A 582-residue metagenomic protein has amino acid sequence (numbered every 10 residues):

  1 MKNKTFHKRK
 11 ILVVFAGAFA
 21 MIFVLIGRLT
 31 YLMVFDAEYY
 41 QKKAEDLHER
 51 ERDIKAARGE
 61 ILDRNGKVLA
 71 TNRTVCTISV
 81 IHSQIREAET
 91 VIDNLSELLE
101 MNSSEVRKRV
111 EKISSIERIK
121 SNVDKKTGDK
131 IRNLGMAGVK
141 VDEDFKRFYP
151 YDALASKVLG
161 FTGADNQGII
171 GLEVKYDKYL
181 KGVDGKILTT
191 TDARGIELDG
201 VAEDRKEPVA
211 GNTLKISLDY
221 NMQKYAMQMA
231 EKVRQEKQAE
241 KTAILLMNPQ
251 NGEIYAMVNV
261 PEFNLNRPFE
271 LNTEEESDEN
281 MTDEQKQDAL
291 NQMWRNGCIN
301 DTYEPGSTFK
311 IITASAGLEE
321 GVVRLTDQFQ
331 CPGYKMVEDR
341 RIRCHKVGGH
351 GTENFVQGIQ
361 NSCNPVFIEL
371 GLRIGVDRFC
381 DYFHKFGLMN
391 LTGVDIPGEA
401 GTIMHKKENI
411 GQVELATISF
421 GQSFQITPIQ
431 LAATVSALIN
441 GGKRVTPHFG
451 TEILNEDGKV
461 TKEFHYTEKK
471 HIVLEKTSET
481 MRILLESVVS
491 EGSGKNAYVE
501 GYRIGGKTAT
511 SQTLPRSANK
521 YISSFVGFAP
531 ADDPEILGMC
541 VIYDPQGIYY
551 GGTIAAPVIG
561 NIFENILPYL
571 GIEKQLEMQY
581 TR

Functional and structural regions predicted by a protein language model:
M1-S277, T302, D377-M389, A497-E500 (+3 more regions): Periplasmic/cell-envelope proteins involved in peptidoglycan metabolism and beta-lactam response
A70, D192-E203, I244, P249-T308 (+4 more regions): Beta-lactam-recognizing serine transpeptidase/beta-lactamase-like catalytic domain environment
